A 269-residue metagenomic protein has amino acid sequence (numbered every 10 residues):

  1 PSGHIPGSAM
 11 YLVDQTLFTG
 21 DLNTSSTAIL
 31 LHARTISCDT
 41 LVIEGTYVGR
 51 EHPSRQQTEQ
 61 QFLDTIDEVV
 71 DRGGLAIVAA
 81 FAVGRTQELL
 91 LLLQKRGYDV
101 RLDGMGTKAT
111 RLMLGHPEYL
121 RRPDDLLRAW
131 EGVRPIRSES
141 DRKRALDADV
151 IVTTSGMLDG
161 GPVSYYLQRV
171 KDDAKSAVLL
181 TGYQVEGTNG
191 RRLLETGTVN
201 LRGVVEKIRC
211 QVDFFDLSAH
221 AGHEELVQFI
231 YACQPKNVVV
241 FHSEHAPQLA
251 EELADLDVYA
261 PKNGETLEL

Functional and structural regions predicted by a protein language model:
P1-K95, D99-D103, L120, D125-L127: His/Asp/Glu-rich metal-coordinating catalytic cores of metallo-dependent phosphodiesterases/hydrolases acting on
D14, A33-I36, T58, L92-R96 (+5 more regions): Short, solvent-exposed amphipathic alpha-helical segments in soluble enzyme and RNA/protein-processing domains
F62-T181, E186, F241: Hard-cation-handling environments
G161-V170, S218-A232: A short, acidic, amphipathic alpha-helical segment used as a generic capping/interface helix at domain edges
K171-K207: Redox- and metal-dependent alpha/beta enzyme cores, enriched for Fe-S-associated oxidoreductases and cofactor-handling
L201-A219, H223-Q228: Generic long, charged, amphipathic alpha-helical segments
I230-V240: Proline-aspartate-enriched helix->loop->beta-strand connector
P247-L269: Short acidic, glycine/proline-enriched helix-loop-strand junctions
